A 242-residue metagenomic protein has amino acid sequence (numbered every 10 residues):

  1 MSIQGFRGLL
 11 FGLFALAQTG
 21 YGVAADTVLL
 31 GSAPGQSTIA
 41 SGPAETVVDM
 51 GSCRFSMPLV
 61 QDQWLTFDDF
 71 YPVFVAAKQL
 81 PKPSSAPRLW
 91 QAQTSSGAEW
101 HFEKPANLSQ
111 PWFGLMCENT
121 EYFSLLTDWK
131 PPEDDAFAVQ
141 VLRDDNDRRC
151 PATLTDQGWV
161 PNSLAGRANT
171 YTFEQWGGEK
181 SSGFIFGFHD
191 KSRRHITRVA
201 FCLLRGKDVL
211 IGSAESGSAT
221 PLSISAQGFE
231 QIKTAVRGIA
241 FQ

Functional and structural regions predicted by a protein language model:
M1-L10: Bacterial N-terminal signal peptides that target proteins for export
L9-Q18: Bacterial N-terminal signal peptides
F14, K191-S192, C202: Generic marker of residues within folded, mature protein domains
Y21-G177, R193-R194, S213-Q242: N-terminal targeting sequences that direct proteins away from the cytosol to non-cytosolic compartments
W176-T197: Short, Gly/Ser/Thr-enriched beta-strand-loop segments that form substrate-interacting elements of hydrolase/peptidase
R198-L204: Hydrophobic/aromatic beta-strand elements that line small-molecule binding cavities or substrate pockets in beta-rich
G206-I211: Short hydrophobic/glycine-rich mini-motifs in sensory/regulatory modules that couple input to downstream signaling
